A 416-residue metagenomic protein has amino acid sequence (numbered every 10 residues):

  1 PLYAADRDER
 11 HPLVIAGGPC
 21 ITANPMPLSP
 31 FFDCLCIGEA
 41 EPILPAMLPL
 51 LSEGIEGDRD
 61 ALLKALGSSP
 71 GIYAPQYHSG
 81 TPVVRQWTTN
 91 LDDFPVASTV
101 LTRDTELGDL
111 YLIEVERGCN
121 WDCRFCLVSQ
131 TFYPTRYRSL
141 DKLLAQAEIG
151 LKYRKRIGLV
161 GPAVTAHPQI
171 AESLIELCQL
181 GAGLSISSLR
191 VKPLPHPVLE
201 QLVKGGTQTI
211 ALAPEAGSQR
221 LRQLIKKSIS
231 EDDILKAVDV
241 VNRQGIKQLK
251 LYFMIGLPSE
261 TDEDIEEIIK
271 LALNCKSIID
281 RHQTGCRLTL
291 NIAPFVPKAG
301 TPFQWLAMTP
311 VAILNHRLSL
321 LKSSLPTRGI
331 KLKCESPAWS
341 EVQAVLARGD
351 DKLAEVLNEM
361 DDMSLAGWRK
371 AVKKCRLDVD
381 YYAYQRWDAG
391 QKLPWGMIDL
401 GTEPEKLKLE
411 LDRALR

Functional and structural regions predicted by a protein language model:
P1-G80, P302-D350, V356-M363: Glycine-rich beta-alpha loop elements in corrinoid/cobalamin-binding modules across cobalamin-dependent enzymes
S29-F32, L51-E53, Q130, E172-L177 (+5 more regions): Short secondary-structure boundary/capping segments
S69, Y73-L112, E403: N-terminal [4Fe-4S]-dependent radical SAM core
V100-F125, K204, Q208, P294-V296: N-terminal pre-triad scaffold of radical SAM enzymes
W121, P168, P197-V198, R220-I225 (+5 more regions): Flexible glycine/acidic-rich beta-alpha junction loops that bind and position SAM and/or redox cofactors in anaerobic
F125-K142: Iron-sulfur (Fe-S) cluster-binding segments and ferredoxin-like electron-carrier domains, especially [2Fe-2S]
A145-R287: Conserved SAM/AdoMet-binding glycine-rich loop
S324-R416: Radical SAM enzyme core and accessory elements
